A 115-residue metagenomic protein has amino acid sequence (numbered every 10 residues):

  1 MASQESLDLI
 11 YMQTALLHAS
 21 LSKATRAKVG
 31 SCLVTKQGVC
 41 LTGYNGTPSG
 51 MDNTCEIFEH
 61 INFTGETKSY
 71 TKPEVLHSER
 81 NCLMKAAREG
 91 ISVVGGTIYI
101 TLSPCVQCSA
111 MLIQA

Functional and structural regions predicted by a protein language model:
M1-A115: Zinc-dependent deaminase catalytic domain
